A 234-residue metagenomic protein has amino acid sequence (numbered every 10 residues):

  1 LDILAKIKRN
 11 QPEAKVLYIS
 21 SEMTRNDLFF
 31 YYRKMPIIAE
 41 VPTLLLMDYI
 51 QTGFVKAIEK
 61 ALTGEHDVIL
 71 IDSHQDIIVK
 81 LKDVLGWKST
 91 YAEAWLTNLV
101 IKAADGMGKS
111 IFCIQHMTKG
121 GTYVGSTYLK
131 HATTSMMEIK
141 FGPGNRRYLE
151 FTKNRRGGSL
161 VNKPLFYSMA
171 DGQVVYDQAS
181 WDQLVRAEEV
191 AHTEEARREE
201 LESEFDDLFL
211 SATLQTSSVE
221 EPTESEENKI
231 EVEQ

Functional and structural regions predicted by a protein language model:
L1-K6: Glycine-rich P-loop/Walker A and Walker A-like loops and their local beta1-loop-alpha1 context in P-loop NTPases
K8, L62, A104-D105: Conserved ATPase "switch" residues in P-loop NTPase domains
Q11-A94, W181-E188, H192-E194, L201 (+1 more regions): Conserved inter-motif catalytic segment of the P-loop NTP-binding fold
K102-E199: Phosphate-binding/switch region of NTP-binding enzymes
E204-Q234: Long, low-complexity, intrinsically disordered segments
